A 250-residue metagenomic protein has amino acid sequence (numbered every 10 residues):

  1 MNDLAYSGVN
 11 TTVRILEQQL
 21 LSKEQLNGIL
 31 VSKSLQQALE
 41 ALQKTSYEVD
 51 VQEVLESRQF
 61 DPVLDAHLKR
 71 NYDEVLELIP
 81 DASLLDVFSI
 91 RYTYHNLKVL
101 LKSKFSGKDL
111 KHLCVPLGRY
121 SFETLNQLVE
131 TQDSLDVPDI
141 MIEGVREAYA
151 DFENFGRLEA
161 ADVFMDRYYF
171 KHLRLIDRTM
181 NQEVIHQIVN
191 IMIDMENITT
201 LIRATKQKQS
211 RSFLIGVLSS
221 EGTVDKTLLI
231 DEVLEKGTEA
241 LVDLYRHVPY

Functional and structural regions predicted by a protein language model:
M1-Y250: Extended alpha-helical surfaces
